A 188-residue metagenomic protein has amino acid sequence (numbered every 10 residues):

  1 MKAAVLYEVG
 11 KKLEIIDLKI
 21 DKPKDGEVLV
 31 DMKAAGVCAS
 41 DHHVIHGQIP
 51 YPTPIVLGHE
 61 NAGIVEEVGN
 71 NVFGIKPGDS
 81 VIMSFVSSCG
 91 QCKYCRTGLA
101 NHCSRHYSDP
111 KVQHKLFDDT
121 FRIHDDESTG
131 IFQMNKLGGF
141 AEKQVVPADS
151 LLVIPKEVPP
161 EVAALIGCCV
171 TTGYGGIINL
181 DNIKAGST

Functional and structural regions predicted by a protein language model:
M1, D79, G186-T188: Nucleotide donor/acceptor-binding cores
V5, I20, V44, V145-V146 (+1 more regions): Conserved hydrophobic "DFG−1" position in protein kinase catalytic cores
K11-I15, A39-S40: Short N-terminal binding/cap micro-motifs at the start of the first secondary-structure element
L18, P50-P52, N70, E161 (+2 more regions): A structural connector/turn signal
D21-A35, I45-R96, A100-N101, D109 (+1 more regions): Glycine-rich beta-strand-centered segment in the early N-terminal region that forms part of a ligand/cofactor-binding
Q91-G186: NAD(P)H dinucleotide-binding glycine-rich loop of Rossmann-like/cofactor-binding domains, especially the beta1-alpha1
